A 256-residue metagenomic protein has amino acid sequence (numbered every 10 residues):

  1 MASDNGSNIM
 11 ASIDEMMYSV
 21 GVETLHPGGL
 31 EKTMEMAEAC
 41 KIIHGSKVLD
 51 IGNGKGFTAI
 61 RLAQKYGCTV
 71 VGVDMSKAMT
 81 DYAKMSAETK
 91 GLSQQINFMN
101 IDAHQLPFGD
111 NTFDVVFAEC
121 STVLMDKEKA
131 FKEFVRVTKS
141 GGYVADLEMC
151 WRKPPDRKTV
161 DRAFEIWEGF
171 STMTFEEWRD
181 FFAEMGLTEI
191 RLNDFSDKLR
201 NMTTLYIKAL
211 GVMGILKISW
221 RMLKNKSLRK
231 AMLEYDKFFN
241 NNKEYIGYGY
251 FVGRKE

Functional and structural regions predicted by a protein language model:
H26-H44: Conserved alpha-helix/loop element of class I SAM-dependent methyltransferases that forms part of the SAM/SAH-binding
L49-I51, K55-Q105: Class I SAM-dependent methyltransferase SAM/SAH-binding core
H104-V115: A short acidic, Gly/Pro-enriched loop at the edge of an enzyme's catalytic core that lines a small-molecule cofactor
V115-D126: A short SAM/SAH-binding and catalytic strip from SAM-dependent methyltransferases
E128-Y143: A short glycine-rich, Lys/Arg-flanked "PGG" loop and its adjoining helix->strand segment in the class I
M149-G169: Short, glycine-/aromatic-enriched active-site segment of Class I SAM-dependent methyltransferases
S171-G186: Short alpha-helix
N193-E256: Conserved Class I S-adenosyl-L-methionine
